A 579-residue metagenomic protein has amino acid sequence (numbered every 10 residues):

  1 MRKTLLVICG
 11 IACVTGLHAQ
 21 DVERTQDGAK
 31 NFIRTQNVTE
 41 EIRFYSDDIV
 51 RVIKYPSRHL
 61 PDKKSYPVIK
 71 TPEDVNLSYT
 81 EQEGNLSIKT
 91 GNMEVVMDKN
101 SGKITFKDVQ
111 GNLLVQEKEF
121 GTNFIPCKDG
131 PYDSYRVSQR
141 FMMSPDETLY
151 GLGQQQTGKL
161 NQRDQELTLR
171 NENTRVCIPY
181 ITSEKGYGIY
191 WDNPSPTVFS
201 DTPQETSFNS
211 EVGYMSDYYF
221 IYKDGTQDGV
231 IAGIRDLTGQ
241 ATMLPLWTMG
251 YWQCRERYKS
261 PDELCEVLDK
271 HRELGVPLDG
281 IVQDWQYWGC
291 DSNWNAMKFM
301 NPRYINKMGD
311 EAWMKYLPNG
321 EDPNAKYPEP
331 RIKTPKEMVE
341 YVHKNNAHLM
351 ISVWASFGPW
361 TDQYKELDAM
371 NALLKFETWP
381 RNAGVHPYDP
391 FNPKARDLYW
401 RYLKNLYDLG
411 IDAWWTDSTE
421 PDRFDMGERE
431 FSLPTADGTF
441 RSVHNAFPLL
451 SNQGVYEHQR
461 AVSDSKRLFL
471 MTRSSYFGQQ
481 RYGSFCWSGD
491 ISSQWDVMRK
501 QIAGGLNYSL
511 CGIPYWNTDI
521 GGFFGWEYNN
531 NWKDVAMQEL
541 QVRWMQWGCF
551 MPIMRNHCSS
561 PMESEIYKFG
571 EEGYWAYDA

Functional and structural regions predicted by a protein language model:
M1-V22: Bacterial Sec-dependent N-terminal signal peptides
Q20, R34-V38: Noncatalytic nucleic-acid binding interfaces
D21-V22, G28, R43-S87, I125-C127: A low-complexity, Ser/Thr/Gly/Pro-enriched, surface-exposed linker/loop concept that marks segments flanking
A29-T35, V52, G84-G91, I104-K107 (+3 more regions): Generic recognition of long tandem-repeat/solenoid scaffolds
E40-F44, M93-K99, I189-W191: Broad, structure-driven detector of short, well-ordered beta-strand segments within folded domains
K89-Q116: Hydrophobic or amphipathic alpha-helical targeting/insertion segments
N112-A579: Catalytic-domain carbohydrate-binding cleft regions of carbohydrate-active enzymes
